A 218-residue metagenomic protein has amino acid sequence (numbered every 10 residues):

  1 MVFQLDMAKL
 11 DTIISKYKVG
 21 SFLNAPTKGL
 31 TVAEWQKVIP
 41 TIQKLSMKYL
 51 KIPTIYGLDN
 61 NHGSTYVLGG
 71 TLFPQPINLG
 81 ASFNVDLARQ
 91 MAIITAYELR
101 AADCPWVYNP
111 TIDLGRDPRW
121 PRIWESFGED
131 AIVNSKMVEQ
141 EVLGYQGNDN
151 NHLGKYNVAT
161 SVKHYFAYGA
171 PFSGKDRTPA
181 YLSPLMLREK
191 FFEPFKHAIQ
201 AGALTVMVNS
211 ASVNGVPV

Functional and structural regions predicted by a protein language model:
M1-V218: Glycoside hydrolase catalytic-domain context in secreted enzymes
